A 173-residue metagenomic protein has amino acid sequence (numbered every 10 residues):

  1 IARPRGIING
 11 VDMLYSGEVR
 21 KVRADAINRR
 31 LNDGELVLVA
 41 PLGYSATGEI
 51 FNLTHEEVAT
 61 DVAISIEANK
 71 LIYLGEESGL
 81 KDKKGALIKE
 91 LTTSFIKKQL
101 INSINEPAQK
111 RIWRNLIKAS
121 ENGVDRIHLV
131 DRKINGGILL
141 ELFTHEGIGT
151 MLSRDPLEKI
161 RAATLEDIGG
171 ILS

Functional and structural regions predicted by a protein language model:
I1-L172: C-terminal catalytic "cap/lid" subdomain
